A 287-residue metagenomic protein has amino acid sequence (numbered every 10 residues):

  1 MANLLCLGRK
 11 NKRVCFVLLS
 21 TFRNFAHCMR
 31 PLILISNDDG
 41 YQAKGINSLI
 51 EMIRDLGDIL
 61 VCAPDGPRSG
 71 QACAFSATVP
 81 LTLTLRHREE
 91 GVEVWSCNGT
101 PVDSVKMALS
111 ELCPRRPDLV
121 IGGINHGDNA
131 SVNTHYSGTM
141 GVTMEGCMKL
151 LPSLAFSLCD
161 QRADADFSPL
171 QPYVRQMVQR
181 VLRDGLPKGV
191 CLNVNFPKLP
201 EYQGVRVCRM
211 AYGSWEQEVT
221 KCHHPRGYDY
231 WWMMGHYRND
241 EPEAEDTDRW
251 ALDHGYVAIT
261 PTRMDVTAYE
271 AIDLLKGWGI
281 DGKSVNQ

Functional and structural regions predicted by a protein language model:
V17-H27: Short, positively charged and aromatic/hydrophobic N-terminal segments
R30-I33, K44-E111, R115-R116: A cross-family phosphate/adenosyl-ligand binding-site feature
I35-Q42, N133-T134: Short, glycine-rich nucleotide/cofactor-binding loops
D128-S137: Glycine/threonine-rich flexible loop motifs
V142-G146: Hydrophobic/aromatic ligand-binding patch that stacks against planar heteroaromatic rings of cofactors or nucleotides
C147-P169: Glycine-rich phosphate/pyrophosphate-binding loops and their adjacent beta-strand/loop elements at enzyme active sites
S168-Q287: Electrostatically charged, flexible surface regions
